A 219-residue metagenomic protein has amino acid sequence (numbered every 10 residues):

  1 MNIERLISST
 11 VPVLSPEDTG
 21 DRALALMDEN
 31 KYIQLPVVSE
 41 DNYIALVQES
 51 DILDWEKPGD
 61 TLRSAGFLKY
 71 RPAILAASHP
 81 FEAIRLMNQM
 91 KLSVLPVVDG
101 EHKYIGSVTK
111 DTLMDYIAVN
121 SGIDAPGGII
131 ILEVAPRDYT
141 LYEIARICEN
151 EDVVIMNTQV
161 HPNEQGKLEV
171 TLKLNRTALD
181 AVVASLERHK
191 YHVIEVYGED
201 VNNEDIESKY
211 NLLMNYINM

Functional and structural regions predicted by a protein language model:
M1-L26, V37-S39, Y43-L46, K57-L86 (+5 more regions): Bateman/CBS regulatory modules and CBS-like beta-alpha motifs in cytosolic regions of diverse proteins
V13, D18-D28, Q34, E204-L212 (+1 more regions): Intrinsically disordered, low-complexity terminal regulatory regions
I33, A45-I52, S93, I105-L113: Short hydrophobic beta-strand motif reused across regulatory alpha/beta modules
W55, Y116-I117: Residues that scaffold the ATP/ADP-binding catalytic core of kinase and kinase-like folds
G100, Y104-T112, A118-M219: Cytosolic regulatory modules rich in charged/polar residues
